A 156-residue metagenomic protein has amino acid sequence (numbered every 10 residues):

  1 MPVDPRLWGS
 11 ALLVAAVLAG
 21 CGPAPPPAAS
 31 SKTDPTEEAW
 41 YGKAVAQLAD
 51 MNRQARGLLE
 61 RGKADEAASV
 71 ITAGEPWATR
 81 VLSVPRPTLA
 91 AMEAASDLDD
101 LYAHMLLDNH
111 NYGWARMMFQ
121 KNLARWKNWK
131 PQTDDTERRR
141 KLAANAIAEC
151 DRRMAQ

Functional and structural regions predicted by a protein language model:
L18-G20: C-terminal motif of bacterial Sec signal peptides marking the signal peptidase cleavage site
G22-A24: Bacterial signal peptide processing site
E37-Y41, T79-M92, K127-T136: Flexible helix-coil transition and linker loops at the boundaries of alpha-helical arrays
